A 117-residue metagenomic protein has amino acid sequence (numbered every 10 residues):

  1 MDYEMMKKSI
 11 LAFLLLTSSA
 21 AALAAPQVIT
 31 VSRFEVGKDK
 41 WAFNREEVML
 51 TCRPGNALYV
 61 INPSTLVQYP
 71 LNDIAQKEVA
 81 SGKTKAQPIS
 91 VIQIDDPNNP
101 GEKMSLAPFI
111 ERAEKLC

Functional and structural regions predicted by a protein language model:
M1-S9: Positively charged n-region of N-terminal signal peptides that target proteins for export
S9-S18: Sec-dependent N-terminal signal peptides
S19-L23: N-terminal Sec signal peptide cleavage junction
A25-L66: N-terminal secretory signal peptides
P26-Q27, N44, C52, I74-V79 (+2 more regions): Contiguous interface-forming segments/domains that mediate binding rather than catalysis
Y59-Q93: Flexible, solvent-exposed short loops/turns enriched in glycine
G82-C117: C-terminal partner/receptor-binding element of secreted or periplasmic proteins
